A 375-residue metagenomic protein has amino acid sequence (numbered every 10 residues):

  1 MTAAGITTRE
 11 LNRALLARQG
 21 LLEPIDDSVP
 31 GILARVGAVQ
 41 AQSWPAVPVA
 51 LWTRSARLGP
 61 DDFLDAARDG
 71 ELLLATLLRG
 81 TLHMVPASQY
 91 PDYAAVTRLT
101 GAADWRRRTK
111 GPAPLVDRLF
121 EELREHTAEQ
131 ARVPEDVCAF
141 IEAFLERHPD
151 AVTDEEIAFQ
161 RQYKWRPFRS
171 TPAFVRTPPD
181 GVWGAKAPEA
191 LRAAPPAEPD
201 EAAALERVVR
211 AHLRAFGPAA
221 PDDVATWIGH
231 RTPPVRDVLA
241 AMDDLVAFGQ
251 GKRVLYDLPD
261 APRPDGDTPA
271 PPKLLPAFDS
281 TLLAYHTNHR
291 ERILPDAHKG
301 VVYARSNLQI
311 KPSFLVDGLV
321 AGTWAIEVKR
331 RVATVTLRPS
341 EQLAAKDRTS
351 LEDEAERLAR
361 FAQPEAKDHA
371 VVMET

Functional and structural regions predicted by a protein language model:
M1-L282, H286-R290, L294-T375: Long, low-complexity intrinsically disordered regions
